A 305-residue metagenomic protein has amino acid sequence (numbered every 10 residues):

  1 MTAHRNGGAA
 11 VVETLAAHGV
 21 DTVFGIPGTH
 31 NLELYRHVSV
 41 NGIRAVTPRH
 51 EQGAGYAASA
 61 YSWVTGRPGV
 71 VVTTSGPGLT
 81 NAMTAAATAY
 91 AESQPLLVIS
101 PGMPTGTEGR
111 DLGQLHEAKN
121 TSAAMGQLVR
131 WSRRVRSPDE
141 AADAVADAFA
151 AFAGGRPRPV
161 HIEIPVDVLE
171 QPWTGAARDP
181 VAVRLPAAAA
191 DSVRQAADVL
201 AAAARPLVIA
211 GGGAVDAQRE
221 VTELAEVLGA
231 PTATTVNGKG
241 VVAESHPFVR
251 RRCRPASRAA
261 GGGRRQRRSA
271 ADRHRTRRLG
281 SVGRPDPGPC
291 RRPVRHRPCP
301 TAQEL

Functional and structural regions predicted by a protein language model:
T2-L305: N-terminal alpha/beta PP-like core and its mobile active-site loop of ThDP/TPP-dependent enzymes
